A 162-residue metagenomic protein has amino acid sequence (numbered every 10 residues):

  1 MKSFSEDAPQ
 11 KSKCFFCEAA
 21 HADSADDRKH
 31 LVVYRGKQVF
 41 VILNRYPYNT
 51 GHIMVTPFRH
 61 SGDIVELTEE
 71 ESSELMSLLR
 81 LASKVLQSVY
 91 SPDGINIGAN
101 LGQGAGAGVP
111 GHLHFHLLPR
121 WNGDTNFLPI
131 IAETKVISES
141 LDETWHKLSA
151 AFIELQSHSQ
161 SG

Functional and structural regions predicted by a protein language model:
M1-G162: HIT superfamily nucleotide-processing domains
